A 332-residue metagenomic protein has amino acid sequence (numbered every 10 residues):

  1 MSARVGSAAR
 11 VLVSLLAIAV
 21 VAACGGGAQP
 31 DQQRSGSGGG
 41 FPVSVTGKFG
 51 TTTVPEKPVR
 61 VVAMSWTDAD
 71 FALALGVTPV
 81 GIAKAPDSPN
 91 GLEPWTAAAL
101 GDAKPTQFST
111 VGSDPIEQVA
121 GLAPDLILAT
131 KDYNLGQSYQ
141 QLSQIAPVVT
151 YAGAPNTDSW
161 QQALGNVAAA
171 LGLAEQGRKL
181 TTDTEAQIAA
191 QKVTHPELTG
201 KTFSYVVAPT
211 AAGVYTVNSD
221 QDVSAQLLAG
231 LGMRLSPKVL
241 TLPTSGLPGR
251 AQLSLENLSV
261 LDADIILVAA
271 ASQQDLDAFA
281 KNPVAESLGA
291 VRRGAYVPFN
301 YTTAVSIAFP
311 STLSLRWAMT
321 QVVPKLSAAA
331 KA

Functional and structural regions predicted by a protein language model:
A19-A23: C-terminal motif of bacterial Sec signal peptides marking the signal peptidase cleavage site
C24-G39: Bacterial lipoprotein signal-peptidase II cleavage site
V62-M64, D68-L75, G177-V239: Basic- and aromatic-lined ligand-binding clefts that recognize polyanionic substrates
D68-Q118, K131: A short, structured surface patch at a secondary-structure boundary
D87-G91, L135-Q137, G153-N166, G200-L227 (+2 more regions): Extracytoplasmic ligand-binding site segments that recognize negatively charged/polar headgroups
I116, A123-A129, P147, L258 (+1 more regions): Proline-aspartate-enriched helix->loop->beta-strand connector
Q137-A211, A308-A332: Extracytoplasmic substrate-binding proteins
L261-A332: Structured C-terminal subdomain patch of bacterial secreted/periplasmic proteins
